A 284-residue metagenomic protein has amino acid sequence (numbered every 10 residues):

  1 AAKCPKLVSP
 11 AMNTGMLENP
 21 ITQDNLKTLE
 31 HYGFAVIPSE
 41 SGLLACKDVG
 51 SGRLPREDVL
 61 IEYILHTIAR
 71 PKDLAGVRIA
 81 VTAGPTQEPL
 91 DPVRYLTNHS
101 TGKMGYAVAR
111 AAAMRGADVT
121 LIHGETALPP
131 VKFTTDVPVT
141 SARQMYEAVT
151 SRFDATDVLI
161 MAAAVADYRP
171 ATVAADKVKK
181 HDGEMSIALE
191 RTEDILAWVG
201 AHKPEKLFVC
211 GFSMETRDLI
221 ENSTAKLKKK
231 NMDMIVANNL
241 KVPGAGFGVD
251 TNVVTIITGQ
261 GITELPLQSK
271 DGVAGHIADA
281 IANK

Functional and structural regions predicted by a protein language model:
A1-N13, T28, D182-W198: Short, acidic/small-residue loops that bind anionic groups at enzyme active sites
K3-L43, G50-I64, E205-M234: Short, glycine-/small-residue-rich phosphate/pyrophosphate-handling segment
M16-N19, L90-T97, Y168-K180, M185-E190 (+2 more regions): Glycine/threonine-rich flexible loop motifs
Q23, K27-T28, D73-S141: Glycine-rich phosphate/diphosphate-binding loop of Rossmann-like nucleotide-binding domains
S41-V77, T97, K241-K284: Glycine-rich phosphate/pyrophosphate-binding loop and the adjoining helix
G42, G84-E88, T126, A163-P170 (+2 more regions): Short glycine-rich anion-binding loops that position phosphate/pyrophosphate groups of nucleotides and phosphorylated
T97-R115, V178-A197, N231-A237, L267 (+2 more regions): Gly/Ser/Thr-rich active-site loops/lids in small-molecule metabolic enzymes that frequently grip phosphoryl groups
G124-E125, F133-A197, A201: A glycine- and small/hydrophobic-rich beta-loop-beta segment that serves as a flexible "lid/hinge" or phosphate-binding
